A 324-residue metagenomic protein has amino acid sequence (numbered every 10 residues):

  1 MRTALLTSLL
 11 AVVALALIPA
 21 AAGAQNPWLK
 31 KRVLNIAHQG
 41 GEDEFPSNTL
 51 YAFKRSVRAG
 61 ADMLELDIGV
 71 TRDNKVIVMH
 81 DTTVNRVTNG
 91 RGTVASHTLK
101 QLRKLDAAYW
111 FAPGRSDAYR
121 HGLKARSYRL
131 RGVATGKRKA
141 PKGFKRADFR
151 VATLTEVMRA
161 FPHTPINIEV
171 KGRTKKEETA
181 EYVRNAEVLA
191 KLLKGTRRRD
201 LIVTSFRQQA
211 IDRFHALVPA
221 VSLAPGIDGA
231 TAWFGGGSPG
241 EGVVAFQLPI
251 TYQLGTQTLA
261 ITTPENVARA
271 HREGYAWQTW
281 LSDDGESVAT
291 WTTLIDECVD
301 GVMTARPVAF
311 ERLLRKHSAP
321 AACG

Functional and structural regions predicted by a protein language model:
M1-L6: Positively charged n-region of N-terminal signal peptides that target proteins for export
T7-L17: Bacterial N-terminal signal peptides
G23-G324: Phosphate-group recognition and catalysis centered on beta-loop-alpha active-site segments
